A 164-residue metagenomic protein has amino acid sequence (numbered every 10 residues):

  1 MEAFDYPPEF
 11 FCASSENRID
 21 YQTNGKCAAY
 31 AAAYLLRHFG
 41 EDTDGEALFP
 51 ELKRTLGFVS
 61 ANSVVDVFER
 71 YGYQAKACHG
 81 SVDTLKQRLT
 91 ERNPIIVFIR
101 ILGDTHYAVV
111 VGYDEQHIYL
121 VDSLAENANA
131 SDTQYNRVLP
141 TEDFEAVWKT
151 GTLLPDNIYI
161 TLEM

Functional and structural regions predicted by a protein language model:
M1, D5-P8, K53-G57, E69 (+3 more regions): Noncatalytic regulatory segments and standalone regulatory/sensor domains
M1-R54, E91, I101, D114-Q116 (+1 more regions): Active-site-adjacent structural segments surrounding the nucleophilic cysteine of cysteine proteases and isopeptidases
G45-E69: Short, surface-exposed acidic-centric catalytic microdomains
A75-C78, I95-I99, Y119: Structural recognition of the beta-strand scaffold that forms the well-ordered cores of secreted hydrolase catalytic
A77-G80, P140: Short loop/edge segments at beta-strand edges and connector loops that shape dinucleotide/nucleotide cofactor-binding
T84-L85: Short acidic active-site motifs
G103-A108: Short, surface-exposed coil-to-beta transition loops
